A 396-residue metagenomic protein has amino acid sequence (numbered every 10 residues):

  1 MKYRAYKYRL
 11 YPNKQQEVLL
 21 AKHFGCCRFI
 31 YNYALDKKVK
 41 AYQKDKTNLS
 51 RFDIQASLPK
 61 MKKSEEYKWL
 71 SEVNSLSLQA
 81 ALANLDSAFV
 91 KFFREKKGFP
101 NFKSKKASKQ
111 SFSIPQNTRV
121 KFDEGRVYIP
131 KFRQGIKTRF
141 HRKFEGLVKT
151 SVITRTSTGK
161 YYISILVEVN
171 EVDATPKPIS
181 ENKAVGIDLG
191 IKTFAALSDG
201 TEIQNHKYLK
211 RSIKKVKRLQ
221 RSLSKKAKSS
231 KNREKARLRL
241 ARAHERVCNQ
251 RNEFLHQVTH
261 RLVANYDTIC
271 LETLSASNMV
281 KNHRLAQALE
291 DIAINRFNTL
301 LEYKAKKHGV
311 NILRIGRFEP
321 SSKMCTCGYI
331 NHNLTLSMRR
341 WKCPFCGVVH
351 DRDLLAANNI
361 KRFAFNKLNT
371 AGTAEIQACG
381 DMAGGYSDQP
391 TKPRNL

Functional and structural regions predicted by a protein language model:
M1-L78: Gly/serine-rich nucleotide phosphate-binding loop at the start of the catalytic core of nucleotide/ADP-ribose-handling
Y3, Q287-L396: Positively charged, low-complexity nucleic-acid-binding target-recognition regions
A34, A81-F92, L354-A364: Stable alpha-helical structural segments in soluble proteins, enriched in small hydrophobic residues
Q43-Y67, S71, V148, T156-N298 (+1 more regions): Substrate-contacting helices/loops that form the catalytic groove of nucleic-acid and nucleotide-polymer processing
I54-S157: Acidic carboxylate diad motif detector
Q116, R126-I136, I165-V169, G200-T201 (+1 more regions): Secondary-structure transition/turn motif
T118-V120, G125-K131, T193-L197, K323 (+1 more regions): Short polybasic amphipathic segments
